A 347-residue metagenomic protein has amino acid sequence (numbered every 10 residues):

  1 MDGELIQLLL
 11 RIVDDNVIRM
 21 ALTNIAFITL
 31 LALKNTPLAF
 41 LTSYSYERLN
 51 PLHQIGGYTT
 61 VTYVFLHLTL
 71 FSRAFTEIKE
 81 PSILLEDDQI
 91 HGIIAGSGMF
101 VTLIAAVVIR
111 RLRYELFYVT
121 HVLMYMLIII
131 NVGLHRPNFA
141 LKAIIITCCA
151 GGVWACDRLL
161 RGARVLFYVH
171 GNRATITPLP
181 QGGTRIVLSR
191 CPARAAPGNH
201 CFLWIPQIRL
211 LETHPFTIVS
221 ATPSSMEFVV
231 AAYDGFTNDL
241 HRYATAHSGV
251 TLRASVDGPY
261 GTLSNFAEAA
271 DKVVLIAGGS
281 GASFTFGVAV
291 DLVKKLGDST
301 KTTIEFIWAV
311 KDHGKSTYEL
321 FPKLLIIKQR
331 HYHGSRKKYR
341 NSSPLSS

Functional and structural regions predicted by a protein language model:
M1-S43, I55, V64: Hydrophobic alpha-helical transmembrane segments corresponding to the first two to three helices of multi-pass helical
D2-L10, S72-L84: Membrane-interface helix termini and inter-helical loops of multi-pass transporters
T23, F27-L30, T62, L66-T69 (+3 more regions): Alpha-helical transmembrane segments of polytopic integral membrane proteins, especially the permease/helical cores
A26, F100, G198, I218 (+1 more regions): A residue-level signal for conserved active-site and pocket-lining positions in enzyme catalytic cores
T29-L41, F65, T69-E77, R110 (+1 more regions): Juxtamembrane interfacial secondary-structure elements that flank transmembrane helices in multi-pass membrane proteins
Y44, R48, L52, Y58-T59 (+3 more regions): FNR/FR-type flavoprotein reductase catalytic core
V107, E115, V119, L123-H135 (+4 more regions): Membrane-proximal cytosolic interface modules of multi-pass membrane proteins
R173-R253, V310-K311: Ferredoxin-reductase
